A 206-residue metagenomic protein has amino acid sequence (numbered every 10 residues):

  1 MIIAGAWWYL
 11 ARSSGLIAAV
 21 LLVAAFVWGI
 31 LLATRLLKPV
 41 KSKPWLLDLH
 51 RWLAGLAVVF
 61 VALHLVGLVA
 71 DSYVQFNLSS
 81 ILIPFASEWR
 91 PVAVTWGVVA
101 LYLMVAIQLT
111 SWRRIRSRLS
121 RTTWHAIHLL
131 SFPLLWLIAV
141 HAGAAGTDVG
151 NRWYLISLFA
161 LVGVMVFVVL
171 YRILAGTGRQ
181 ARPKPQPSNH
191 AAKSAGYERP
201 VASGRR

Functional and structural regions predicted by a protein language model:
M1-R206: Membrane-embedded alpha-helical bundles that constitute the cytochrome b-like, heme-associated redox core of multi-pass
